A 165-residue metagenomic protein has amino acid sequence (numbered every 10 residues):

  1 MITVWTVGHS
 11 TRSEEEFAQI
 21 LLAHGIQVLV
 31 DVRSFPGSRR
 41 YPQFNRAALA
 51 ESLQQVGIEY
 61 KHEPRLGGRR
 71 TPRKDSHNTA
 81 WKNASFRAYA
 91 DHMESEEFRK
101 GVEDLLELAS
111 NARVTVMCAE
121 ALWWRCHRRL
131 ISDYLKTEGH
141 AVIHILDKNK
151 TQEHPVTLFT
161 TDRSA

Functional and structural regions predicted by a protein language model:
M1-A165: Residues lining hydrophobic/aromatic ligand-binding pockets adjacent to catalytic sites
